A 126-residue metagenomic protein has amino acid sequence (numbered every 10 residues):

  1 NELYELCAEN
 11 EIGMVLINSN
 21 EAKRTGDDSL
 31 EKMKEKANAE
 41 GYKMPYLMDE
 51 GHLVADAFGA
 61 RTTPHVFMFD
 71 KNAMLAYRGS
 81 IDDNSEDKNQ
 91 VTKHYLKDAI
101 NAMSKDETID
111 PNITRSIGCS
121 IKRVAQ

Functional and structural regions predicted by a protein language model:
N1-N38, E50-A55: Structural microenvironment flanking redox-active thiols in thiol-disulfide oxidoreductases
E9, D27-S29, A57-R61, A76 (+1 more regions): Short secondary-structure transition/capping segments
T25, F58, K88-T92: Extracytoplasmic/periplasmic, Sec-exported soluble proteins
M33-D70, L75-A76: Short, internal strand/loop/helix patches that form the active-site neighborhood or redox-interaction surface
M68-Q126: Thiol-/selenol-based redox modules, centered on thioredoxin-like and closely related oxidoreductase domains
